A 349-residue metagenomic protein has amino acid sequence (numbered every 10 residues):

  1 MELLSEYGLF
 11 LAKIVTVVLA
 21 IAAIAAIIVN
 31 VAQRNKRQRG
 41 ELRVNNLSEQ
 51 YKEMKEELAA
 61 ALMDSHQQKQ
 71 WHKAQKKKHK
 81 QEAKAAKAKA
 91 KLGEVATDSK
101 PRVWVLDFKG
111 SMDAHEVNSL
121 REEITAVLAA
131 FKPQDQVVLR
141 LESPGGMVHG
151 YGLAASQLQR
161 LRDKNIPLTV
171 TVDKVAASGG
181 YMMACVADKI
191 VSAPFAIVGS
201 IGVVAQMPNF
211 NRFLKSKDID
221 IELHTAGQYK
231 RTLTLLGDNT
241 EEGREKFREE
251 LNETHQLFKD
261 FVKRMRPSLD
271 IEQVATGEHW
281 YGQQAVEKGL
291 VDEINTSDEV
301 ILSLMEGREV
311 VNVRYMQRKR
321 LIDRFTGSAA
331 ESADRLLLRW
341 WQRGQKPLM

Functional and structural regions predicted by a protein language model:
M1-T169, V175-A176, K189-A193, V204-M349: N-terminal organellar transit peptides
G180: DNA breakage-rejoining catalytic core of tyrosine-based enzymes
M183-K189: Alpha-helix C-terminal capping segments
